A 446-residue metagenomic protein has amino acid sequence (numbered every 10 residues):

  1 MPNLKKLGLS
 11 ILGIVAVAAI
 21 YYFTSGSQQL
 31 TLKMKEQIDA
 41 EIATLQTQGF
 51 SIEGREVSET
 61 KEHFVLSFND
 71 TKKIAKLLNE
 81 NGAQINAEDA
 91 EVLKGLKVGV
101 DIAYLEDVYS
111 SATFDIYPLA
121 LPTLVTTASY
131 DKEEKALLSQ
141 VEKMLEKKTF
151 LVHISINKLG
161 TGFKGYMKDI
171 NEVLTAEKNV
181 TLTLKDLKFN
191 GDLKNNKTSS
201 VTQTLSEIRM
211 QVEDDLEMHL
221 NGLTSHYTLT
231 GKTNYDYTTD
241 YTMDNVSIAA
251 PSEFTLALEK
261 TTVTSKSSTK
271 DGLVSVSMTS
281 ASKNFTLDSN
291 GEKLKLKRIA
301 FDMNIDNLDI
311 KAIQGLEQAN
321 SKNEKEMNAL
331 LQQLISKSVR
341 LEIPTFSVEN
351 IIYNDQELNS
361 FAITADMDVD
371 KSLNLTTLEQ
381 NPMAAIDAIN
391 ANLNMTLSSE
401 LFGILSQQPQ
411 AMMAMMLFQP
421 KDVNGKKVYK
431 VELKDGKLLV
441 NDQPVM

Functional and structural regions predicted by a protein language model:
M1-L4: Short, Lys/Arg-rich N-terminal segment immediately upstream of the first membrane anchor
K6-F23: Hydrophobic membrane-insertion alpha-helices, especially the h-region of bacterial N-terminal signal peptides
Y21-M446: Glycine-rich, small/hydroxylated-residue low-complexity segments
